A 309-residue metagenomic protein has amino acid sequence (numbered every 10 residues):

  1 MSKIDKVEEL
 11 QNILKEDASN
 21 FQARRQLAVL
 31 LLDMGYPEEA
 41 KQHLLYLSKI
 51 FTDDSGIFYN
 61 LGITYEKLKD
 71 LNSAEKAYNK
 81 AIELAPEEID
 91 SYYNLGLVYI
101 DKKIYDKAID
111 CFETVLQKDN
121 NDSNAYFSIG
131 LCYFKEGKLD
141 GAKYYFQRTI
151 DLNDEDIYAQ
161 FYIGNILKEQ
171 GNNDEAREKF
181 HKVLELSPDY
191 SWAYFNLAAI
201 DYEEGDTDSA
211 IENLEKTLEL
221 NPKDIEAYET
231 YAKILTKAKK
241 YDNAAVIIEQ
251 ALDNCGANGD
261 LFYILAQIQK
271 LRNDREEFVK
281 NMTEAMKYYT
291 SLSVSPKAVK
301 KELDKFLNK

Functional and structural regions predicted by a protein language model:
M1-N12, M34-Y46, L68-K80, D101-T114 (+5 more regions): Structural signature of tandem alpha-helical TPR/SEL1-like repeats, specifically the intra-repeat loop/turn
E16, I50-F51, L84, K118 (+6 more regions): Structural marker of alpha-solenoid helical repeat scaffolds
S19, D53, E87, N121 (+5 more regions): Short coil loop/turn residues that delineate tetratricopeptide repeat
Q117-G171, E175-D189, F195-N196: Solenoidal tandem-repeat scaffolds enriched in leucines and small polar residues
K233, Q267-N273, S293-K309: TPR/TPR-like alpha-solenoid helical repeat scaffolds
